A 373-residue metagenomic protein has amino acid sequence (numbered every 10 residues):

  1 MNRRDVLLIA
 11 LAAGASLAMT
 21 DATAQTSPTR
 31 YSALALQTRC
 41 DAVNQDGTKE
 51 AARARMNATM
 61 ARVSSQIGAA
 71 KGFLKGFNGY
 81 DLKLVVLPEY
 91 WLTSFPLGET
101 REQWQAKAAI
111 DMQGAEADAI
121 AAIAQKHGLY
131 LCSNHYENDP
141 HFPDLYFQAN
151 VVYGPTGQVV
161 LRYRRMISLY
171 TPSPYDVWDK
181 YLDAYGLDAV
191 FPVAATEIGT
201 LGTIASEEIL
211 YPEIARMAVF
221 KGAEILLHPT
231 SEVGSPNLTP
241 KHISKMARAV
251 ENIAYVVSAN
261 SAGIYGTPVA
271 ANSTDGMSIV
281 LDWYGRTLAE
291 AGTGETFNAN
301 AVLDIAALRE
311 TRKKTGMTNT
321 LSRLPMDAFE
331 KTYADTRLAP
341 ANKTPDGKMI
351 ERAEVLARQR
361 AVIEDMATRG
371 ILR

Functional and structural regions predicted by a protein language model:
M1, A18-S32: C-terminal segment of N-terminal export signals and the immediately downstream linker at the start of the mature
M1-A13: N-terminal secretory signal peptides and thylakoid transit peptides that target proteins across membranes
R30-M56, V86, A149, R164 (+2 more regions): Active-site-proximal beta-strand elements of phosphoester/diester hydrolases
A33, Q148-L161, M277-T293: Short, glycine-anchored, charge-dense loop/turn motifs used at functional sites
G68-T156, V160-R162, T171, E232-I243 (+2 more regions): Cys-nucleophile CN-hydrolase/nitrilase-fold catalytic domain and related Cys-dependent amidase chemistry that acts on
M112-C132, T200, S206-V302, L308: CN hydrolase (nitrilase-like) catalytic-core segments centered on the catalytic cysteine and neighboring Lys/Glu
D139-E224, G234-A247, K314: Active-site catalytic loop in hydrolytic enzyme cores
N260-R373: C-terminal beta-strand edge segments of enzyme domains
